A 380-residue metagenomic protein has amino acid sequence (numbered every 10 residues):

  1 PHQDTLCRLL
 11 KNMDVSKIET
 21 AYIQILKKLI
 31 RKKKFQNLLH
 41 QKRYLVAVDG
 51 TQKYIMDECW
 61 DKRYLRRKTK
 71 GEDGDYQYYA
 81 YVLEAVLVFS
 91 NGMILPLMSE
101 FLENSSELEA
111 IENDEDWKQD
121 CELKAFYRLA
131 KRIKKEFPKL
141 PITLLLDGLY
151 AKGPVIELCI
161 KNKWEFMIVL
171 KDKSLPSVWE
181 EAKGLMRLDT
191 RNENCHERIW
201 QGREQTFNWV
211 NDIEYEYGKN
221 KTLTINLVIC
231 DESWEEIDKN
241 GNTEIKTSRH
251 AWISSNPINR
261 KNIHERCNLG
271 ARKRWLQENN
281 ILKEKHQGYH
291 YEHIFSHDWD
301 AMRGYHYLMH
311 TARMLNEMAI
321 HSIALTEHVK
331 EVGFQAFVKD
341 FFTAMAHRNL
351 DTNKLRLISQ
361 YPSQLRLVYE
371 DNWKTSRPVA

Functional and structural regions predicted by a protein language model:
H2, L6, K42-K53, A85 (+6 more regions): Short, conserved catalytic/metal-binding motifs centered on acidic residues
C7-N91, P96-M98, K374-P378: Active-site-proximal, Lys/Arg-enriched surface segment that forms a nucleic-acid-binding/basic interface patch
K68-P141: Electropositive, glycine- and tryptophan-enriched low-complexity nucleic-acid-binding patches
E72-Q77, N242-E244, F295-H306: Structural motif
D114-S177: Domain-level cores of phosphate- or acyl-group-handling catalytic modules
V169-R274: An anionic, glycine-rich sequence signature occurring as long contiguous blocks
C195, E204-D212, H286-A380: A short, flexible helix-boundary coil/loop motif
K261-S296: Short amphipathic alpha-helical "interface-anchor" segments enriched in bulky aromatics
